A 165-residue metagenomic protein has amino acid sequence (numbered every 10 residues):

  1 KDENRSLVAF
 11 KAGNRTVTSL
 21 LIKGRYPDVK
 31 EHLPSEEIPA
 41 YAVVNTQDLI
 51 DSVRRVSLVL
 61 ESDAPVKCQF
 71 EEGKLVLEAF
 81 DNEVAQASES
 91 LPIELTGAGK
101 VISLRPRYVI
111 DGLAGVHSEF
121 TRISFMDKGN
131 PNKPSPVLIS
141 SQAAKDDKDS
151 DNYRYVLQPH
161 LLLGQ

Functional and structural regions predicted by a protein language model:
K1-I22, S35-Q165: DNA polymerase processivity clamps
D28-E31: Specificity-determining recognition surfaces
